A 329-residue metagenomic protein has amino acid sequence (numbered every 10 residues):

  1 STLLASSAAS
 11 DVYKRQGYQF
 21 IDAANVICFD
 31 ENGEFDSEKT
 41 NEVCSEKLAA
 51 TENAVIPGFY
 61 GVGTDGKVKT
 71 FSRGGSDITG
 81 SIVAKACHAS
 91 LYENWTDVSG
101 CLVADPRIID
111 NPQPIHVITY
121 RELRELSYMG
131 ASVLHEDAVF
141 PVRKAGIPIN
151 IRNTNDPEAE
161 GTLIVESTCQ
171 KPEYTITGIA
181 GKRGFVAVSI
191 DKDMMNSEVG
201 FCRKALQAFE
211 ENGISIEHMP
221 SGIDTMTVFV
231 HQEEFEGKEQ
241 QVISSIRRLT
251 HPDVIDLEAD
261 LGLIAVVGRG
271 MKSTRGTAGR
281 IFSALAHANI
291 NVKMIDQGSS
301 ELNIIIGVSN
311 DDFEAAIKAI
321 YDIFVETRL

Functional and structural regions predicted by a protein language model:
S1-A9, Y13: Single conserved hydrophobic/aromatic residue that forms the stacking wall/gate of nucleotide- or nucleobase-binding
D11-S299, N303-L329: C-terminal catalytic "cap/lid" subdomain
